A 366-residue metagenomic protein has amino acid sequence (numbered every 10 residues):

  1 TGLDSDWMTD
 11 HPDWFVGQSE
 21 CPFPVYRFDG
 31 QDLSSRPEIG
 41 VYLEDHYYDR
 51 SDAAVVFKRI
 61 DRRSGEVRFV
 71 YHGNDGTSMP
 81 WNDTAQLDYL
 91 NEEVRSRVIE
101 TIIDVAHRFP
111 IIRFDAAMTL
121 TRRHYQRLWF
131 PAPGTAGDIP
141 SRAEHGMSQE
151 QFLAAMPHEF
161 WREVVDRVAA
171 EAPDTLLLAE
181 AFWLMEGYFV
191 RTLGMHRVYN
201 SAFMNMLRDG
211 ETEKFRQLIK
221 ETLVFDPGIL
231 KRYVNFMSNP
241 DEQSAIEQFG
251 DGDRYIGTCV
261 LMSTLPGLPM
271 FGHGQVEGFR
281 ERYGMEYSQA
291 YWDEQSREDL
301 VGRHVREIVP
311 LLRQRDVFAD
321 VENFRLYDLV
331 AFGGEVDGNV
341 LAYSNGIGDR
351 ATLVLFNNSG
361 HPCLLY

Functional and structural regions predicted by a protein language model:
T1-I103, R122-R123, G134-M185, L353: Acidic/aromatic-lined carbohydrate-recognition and catalytic surfaces of CAZymes acting on diverse glycans
D4-D13, H124, A169-A170, L176-E213 (+2 more regions): Substrate-binding cleft/loops of secretory-pathway carbohydrate-active enzymes
E44, L193-M195, E213-L218, R303: Carboxylate/His-rich catalytic cores and anion/metal-binding grooves
L90, V94-R108, A116, F160-V164 (+4 more regions): Alpha-helical packing segments of well-folded alpha/beta enzyme cores
F109-D115, D174-L178, M195-V198, R232-N235 (+3 more regions): Beta-sheet entry/capping signal
D115, T119, R123-W129, V190-H196 (+3 more regions): Aromatic/acidic polysaccharide-binding cleft in carbohydrate-active enzymes
A155, E159, E163-D166, A172-L176 (+4 more regions): Glycoside hydrolase catalytic-domain groove-lining segments
L176-L178, F182-L184, S288-T352, N358-H361: Glycan-recognition and catalytic regions of carbohydrate-active enzymes
